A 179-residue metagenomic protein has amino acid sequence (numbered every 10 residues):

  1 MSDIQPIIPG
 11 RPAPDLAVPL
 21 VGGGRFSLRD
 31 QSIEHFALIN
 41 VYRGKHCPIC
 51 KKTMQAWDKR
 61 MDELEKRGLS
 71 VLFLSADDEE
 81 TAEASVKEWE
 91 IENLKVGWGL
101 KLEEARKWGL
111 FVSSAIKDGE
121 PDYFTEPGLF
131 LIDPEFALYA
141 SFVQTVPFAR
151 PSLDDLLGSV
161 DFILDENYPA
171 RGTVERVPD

Functional and structural regions predicted by a protein language model:
M1-D179: Chalcogenol-based redox active-site neighborhoods
